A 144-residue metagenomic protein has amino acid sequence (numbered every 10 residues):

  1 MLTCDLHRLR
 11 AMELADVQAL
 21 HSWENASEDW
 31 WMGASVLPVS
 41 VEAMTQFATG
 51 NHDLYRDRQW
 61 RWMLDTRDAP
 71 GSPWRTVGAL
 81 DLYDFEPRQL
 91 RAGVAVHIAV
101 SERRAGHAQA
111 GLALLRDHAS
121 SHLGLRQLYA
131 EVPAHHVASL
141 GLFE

Functional and structural regions predicted by a protein language model:
M1-E102: GNAT-family acyltransferases
P38, P133-A134: Conserved beta-strand edge residues that scaffold enzyme active sites
V94, L128-A130, E144: A structural signal for short, well-ordered beta-strand segments
A99-S101, A105, A134-H135: Active-site acidic-Proline motif in GNAT/NAT acetyltransferases
E102, G106-L115: Conserved acetyl-CoA pyrophosphate-binding loop and the N-cap/start of the following alpha-helix in GNAT-like
Q109-A110, S121, A134-E144: Conserved active-site alpha-helix within GNAT-family acetyltransferase domains
S121-E131: Conserved GNAT acetyl-CoA-binding A-motif
